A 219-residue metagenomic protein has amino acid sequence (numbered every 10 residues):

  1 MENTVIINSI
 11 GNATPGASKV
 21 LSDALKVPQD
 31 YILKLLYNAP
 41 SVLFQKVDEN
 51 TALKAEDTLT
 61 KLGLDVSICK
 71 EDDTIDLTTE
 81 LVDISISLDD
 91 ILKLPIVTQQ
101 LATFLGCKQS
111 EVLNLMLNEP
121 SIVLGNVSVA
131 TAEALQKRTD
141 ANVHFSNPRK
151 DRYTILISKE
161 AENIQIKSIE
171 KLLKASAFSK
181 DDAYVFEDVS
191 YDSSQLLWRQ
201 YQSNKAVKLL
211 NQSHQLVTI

Functional and structural regions predicted by a protein language model:
M1-I219: Short, amphipathic alpha-helical interaction segments embedded in low-complexity terminal/linker regions of eukaryotic
